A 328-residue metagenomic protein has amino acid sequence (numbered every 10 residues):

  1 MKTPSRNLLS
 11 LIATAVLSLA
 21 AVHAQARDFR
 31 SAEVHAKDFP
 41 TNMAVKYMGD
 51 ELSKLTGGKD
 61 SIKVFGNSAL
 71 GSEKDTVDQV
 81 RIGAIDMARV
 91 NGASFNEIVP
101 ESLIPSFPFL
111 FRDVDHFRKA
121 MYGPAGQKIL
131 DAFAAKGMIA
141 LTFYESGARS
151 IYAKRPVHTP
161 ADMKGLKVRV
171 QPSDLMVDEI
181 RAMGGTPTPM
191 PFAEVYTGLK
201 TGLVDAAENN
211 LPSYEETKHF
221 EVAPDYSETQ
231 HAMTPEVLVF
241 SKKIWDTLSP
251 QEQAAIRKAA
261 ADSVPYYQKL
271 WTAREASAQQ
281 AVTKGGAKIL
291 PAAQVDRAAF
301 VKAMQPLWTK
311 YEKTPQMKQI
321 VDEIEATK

Functional and structural regions predicted by a protein language model:
K2-I12: Bacterial N-terminal signal peptides that target proteins for export
S10, V16, A26-H116, P124-K328: N-terminal secretory/targeting leader peptides
L19-A21: N-terminal signal peptide c-region/cleavage motif recognized by signal peptidases
